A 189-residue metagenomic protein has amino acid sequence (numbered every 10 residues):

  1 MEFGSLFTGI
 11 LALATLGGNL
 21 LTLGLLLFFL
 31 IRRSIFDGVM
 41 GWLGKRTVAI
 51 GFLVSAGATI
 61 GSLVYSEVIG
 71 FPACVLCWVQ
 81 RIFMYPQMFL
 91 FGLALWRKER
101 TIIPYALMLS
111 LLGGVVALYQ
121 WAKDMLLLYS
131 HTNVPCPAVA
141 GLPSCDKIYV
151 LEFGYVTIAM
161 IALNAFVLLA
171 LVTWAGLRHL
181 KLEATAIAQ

Functional and structural regions predicted by a protein language model:
M1-V75, M84-F91, L95-Q189: Secretory/periplasmic and organellar redox-cofactor proteins
Q80: Cys/His-rich metal-chelating microdomains
